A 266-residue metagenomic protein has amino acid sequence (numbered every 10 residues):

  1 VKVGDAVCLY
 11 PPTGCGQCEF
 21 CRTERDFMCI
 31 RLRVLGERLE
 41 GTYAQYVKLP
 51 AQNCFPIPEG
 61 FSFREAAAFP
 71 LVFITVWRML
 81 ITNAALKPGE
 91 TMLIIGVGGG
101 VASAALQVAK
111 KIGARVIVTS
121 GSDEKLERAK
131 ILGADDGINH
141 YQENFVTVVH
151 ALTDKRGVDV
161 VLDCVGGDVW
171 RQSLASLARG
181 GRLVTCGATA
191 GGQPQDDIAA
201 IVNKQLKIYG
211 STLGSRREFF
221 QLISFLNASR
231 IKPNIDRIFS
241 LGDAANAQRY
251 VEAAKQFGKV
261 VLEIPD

Functional and structural regions predicted by a protein language model:
V1-F55: Glycine-rich phosphate/adenylate-binding loop and adjacent beta-alpha elements of nucleotide- or dinucleotide-binding
C8, V161-L162: N-terminal Rossmann-like NAD(P) cofactor-binding module of classical short-chain dehydrogenase/reductase
C8-L9, L93, V184: Hydrophobic beta-strand signal
R38, I112, S120-D123, C164-L241 (+1 more regions): Glycine-rich phosphate-binding loop and adjacent beta-alpha segment of Rossmann(oid) nucleotide-cofactor-binding
F61-E143: Mid-domain Rossmann-like dinucleotide-binding core that forms the NAD(H)/NADP(H) cofactor-binding site
N144-K155: Short amphipathic alpha-helix with an adjacent loop that forms part of the alpha/beta core around
K155, R230-N234, N246-D266: C-terminal capping/lid region of NAD(P)-dependent oxidoreductase domains
